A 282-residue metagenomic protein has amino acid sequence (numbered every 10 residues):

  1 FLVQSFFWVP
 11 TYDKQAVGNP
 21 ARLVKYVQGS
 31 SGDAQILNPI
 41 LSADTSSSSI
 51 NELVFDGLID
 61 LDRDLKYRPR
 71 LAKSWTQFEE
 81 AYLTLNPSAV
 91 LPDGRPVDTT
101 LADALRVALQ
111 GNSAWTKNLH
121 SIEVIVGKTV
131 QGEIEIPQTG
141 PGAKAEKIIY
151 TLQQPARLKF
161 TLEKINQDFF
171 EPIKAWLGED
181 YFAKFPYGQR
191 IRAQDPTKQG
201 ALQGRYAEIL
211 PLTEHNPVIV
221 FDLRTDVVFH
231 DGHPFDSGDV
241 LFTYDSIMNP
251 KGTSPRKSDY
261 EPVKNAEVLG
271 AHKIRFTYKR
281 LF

Functional and structural regions predicted by a protein language model:
F1-F7: Hydrophobic membrane-insertion alpha-helices, especially the h-region of bacterial N-terminal signal peptides
F7-V27: Ser/Thr/Pro/Gly-rich low-complexity linker/stalk segments immediately outside membranes or between
W8, A114-P186, R205, T213-D222 (+2 more regions): Surface-exposed binding/hinge segments that line and control ligand-binding clefts or catalytic entry sites
N19-L23, W75-Q77, L210-N216, E267-G270: Extracellular/periplasmic catalytic domains that process cell-envelope and extracellular macromolecules
R22-D33, K73, L158-F160, V218-D222 (+2 more regions): Short, well-ordered beta-strand elements
G29-Q138, D168-E214, D245: N-terminal lobe/hinge region of extracytoplasmic solute-binding protein
S246-K251: A short, polar/charged loop-to-alpha-helix boundary motif
